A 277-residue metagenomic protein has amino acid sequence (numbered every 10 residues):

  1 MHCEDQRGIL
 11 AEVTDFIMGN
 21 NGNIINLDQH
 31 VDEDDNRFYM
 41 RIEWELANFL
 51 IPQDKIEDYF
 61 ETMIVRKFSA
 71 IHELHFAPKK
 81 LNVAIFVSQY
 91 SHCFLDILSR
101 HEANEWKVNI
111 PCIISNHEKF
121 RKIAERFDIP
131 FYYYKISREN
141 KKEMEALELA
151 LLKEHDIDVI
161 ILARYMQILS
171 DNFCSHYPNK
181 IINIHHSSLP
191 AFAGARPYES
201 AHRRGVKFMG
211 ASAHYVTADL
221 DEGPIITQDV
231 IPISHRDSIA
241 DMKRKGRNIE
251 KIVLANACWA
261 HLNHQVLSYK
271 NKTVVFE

Functional and structural regions predicted by a protein language model:
M1-L81: A conserved regulatory-domain signal marking ACT and ACT-like small-molecule sensing domains and adjacent regulatory
H2, A84-F86, I114: Short hydrophobic segments within beta-strands
A77-D96: Short, low-order "capping/linker" segments at domain edges
H101-N109: A short alpha->loop->secondary-structure connector
V108-K119: Short internal beta-strands
H117, N140, M144, H155-E277: Donor/substrate-binding cores of folate-linked one-carbon enzymes
R121-R126, C174-H176: Short loop/helix-cap segments at secondary-structure boundaries that form the rim of catalytic
E125, I129-H155: Adenosine-nucleotide cofactor-binding segment
